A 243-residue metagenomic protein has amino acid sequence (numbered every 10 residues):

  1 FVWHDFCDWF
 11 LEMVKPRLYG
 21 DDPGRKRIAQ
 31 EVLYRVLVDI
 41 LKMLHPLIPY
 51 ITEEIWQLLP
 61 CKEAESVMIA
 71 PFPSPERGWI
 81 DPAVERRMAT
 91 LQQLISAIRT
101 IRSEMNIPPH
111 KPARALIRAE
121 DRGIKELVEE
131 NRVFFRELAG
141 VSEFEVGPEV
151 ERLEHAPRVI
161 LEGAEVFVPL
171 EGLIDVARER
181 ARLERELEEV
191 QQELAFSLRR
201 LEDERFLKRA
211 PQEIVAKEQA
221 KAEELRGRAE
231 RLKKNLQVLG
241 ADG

Functional and structural regions predicted by a protein language model:
F1-G243: Feature 926 captures the class I aminoacyl-tRNA synthetase adenylation module centered on the KMSKS loop
